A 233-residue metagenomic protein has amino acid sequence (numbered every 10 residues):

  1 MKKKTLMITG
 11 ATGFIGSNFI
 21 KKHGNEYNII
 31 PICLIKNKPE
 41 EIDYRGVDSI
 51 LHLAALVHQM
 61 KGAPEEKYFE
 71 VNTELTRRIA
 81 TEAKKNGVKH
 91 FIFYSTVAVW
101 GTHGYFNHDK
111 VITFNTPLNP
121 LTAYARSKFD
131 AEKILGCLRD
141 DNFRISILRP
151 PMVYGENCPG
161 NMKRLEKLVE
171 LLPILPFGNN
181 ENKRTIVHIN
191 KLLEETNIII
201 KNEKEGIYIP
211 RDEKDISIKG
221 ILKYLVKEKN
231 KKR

Functional and structural regions predicted by a protein language model:
K4-G24: N-terminal Rossmann NAD(P)H-binding glycine-rich loop of SDR-like oxidoreductase domains
K38-K85, V99-T102: NAD(P)H-binding glycine-rich loop region in Rossmannoid oxidoreductase-like domains and their noncatalytic homologs
E70, Y105-V153, C158, I174-F177: Catalytic helix-loop patch of NAD(P)-dependent Rossmann-fold dehydrogenases
V71-T76, I92, S127-K128, T185: Short alpha-helix in the Rossmann-fold core of NAD(P)-dependent oxidoreductases
R78-Y124: Conserved Rossmann-fold NAD(P)-dependent oxidoreductase catalytic core, especially the SDR/UDP-sugar
K167-V187, E195, I209-R211: A conserved pocket-lining segment of Rossmann-fold NAD(P)-dependent short-chain dehydrogenase/reductase
K201-R233: Mid/C-terminal beta-alpha module of Rossmann-like enzyme folds, strongest in SDR-family dehydrogenases/epimerases
